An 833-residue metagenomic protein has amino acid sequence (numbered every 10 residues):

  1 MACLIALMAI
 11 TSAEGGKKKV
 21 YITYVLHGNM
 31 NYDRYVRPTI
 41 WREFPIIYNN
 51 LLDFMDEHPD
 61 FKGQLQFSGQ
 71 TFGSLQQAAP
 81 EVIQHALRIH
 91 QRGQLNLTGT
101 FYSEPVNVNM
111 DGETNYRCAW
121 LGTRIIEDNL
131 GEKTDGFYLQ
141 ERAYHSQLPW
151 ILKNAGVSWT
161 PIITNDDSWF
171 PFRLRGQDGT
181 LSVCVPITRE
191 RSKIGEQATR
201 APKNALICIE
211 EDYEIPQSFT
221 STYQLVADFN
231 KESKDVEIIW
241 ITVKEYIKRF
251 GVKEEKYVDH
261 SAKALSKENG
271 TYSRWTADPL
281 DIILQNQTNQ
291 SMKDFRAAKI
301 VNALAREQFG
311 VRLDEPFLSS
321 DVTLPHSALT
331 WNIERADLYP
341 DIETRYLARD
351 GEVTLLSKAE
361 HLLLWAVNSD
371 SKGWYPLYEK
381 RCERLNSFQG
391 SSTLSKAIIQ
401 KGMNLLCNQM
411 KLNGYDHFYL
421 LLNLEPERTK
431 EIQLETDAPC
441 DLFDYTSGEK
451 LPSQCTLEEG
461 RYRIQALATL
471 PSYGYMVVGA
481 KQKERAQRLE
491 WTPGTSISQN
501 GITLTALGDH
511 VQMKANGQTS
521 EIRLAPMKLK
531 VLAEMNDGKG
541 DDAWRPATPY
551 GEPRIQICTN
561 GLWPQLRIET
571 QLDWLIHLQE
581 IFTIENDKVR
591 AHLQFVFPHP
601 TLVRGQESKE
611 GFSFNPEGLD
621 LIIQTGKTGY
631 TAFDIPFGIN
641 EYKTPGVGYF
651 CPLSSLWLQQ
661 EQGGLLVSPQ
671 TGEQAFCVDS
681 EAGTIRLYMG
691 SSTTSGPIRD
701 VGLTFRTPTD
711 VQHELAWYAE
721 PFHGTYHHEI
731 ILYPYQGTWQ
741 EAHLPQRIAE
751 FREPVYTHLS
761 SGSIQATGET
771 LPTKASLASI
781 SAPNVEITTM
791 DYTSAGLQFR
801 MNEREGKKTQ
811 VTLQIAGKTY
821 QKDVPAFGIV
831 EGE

Functional and structural regions predicted by a protein language model:
M1-A2: Sec-dependent signal peptide recognition, specifically the positively charged N-region followed immediately by
A6-K18: Bacterial Sec-dependent signal peptides at the C-terminal "C-region" and cleavage site
E14-G16, M55, A227-I241, I247-V252 (+2 more regions): Terminal accessory/anchoring regions of large secretory-pathway or extracellular enzymes
K17-D135, R142-C184, R191-K203, T220-D235 (+1 more regions): Catalytic alpha-helical scaffold of carbohydrate-active enzymes acting on polysaccharides/glycoconjugates
Y21-D33, L65-Q70, G99-E104, I207-D212 (+2 more regions): Short loop/turn segments at strand-loop or loop-helix junctions that form parts of catalytic or ligand-binding pockets
L26, L65-G69, G99-Y102, Y138-E141 (+9 more regions): Glycine-rich, histidine-containing beta strand-loop boundary motifs that form or position
R175-S192, L658-L666, Q670-G672: Metal-dependent DNA phosphodiester-chemistry modules and their immediately adjacent helices/loops in DNA-processing
Y213-Q217: A conserved active-site cap/scaffold subdomain adjacent to cofactor or substrate pockets
